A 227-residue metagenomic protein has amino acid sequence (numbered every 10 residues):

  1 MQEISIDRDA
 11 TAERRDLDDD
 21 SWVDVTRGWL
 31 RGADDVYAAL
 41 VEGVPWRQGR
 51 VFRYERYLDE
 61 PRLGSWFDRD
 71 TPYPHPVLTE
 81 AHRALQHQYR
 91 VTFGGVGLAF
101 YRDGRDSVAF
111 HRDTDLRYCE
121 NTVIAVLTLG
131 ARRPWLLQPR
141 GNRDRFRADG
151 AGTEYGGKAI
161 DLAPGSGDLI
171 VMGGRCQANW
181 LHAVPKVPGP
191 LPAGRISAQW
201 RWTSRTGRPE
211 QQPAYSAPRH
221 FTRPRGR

Functional and structural regions predicted by a protein language model:
M1-R227: Non-heme Fe(II) oxygenase metal-center motifs and adjacent flexible, charged/small-residue loops
